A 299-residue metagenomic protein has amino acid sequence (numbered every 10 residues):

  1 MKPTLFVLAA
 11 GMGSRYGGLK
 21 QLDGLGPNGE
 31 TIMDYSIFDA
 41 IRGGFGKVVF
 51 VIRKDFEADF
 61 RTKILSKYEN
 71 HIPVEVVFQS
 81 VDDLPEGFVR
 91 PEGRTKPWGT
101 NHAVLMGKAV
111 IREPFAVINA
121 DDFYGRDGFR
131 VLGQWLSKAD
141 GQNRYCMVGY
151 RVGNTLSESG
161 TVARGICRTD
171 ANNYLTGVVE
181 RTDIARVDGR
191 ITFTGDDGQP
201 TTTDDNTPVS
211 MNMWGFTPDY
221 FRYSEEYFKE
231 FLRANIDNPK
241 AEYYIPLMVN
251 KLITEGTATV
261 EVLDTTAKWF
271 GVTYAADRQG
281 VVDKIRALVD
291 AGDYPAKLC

Functional and structural regions predicted by a protein language model:
M1-V7, P27-V117, Y124, F129 (+1 more regions): Conserved N-terminal catalytic core of the sugar/cofactor nucleotidyltransferase
T4-G17: A phosphate-binding catalytic loop at a beta-strand-loop-alpha-helix junction that coordinates phosphoryl groups
M12, D122, V152: Active-site metal-binding loops of divalent metal-dependent hydrolases
L22, I166-T169, V262: A structural signal for short hydrophobic beta-strand segments in well-ordered beta-sheet cores
F60-I64, L132, S224, V281: Hydrophobic packing residues within well-ordered alpha-helices of enzyme cores
R126-W214, P218: Conserved core of the sugar-phosphate nucleotidyltransferase
E225-A258: A C-terminal functional module that forms or caps the active site or interfaces directly with catalytic machinery
